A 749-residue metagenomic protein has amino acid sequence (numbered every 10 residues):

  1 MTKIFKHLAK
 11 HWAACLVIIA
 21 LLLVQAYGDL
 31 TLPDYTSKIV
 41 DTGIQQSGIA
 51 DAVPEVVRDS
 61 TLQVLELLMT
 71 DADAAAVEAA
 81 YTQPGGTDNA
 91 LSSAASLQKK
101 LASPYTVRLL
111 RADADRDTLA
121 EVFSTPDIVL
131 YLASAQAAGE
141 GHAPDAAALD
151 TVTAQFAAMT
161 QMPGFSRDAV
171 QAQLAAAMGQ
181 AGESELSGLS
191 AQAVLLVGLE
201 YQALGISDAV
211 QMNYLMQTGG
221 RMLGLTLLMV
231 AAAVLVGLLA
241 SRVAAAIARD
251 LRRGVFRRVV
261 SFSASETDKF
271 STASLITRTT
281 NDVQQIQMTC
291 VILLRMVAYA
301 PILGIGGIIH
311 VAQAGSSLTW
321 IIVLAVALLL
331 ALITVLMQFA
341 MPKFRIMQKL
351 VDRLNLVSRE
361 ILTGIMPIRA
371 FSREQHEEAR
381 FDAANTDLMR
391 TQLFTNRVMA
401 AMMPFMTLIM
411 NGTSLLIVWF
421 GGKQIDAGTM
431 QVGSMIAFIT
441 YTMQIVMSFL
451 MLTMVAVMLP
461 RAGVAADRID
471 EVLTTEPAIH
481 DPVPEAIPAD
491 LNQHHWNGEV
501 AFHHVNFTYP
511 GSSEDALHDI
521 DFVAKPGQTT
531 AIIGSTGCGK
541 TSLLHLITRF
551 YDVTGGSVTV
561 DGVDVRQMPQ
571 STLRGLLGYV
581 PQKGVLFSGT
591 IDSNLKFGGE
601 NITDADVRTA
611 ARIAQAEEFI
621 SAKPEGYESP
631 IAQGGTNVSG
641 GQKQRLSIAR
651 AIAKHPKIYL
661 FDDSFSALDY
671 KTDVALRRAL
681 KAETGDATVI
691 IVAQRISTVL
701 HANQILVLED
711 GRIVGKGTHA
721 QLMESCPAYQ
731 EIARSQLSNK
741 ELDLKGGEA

Functional and structural regions predicted by a protein language model:
M1-L223, L228, A232, V236-A240 (+10 more regions): Membrane-integrated ABC transporters
K10, S166, A264-S265, N281-C290 (+8 more regions): An intracellular "coupling" helix at the cytosolic face of ABC transporter transmembrane type-1 domains
H11, L23-T31, L223-V234, I286-T289 (+6 more regions): Hydrophobic alpha-helical transmembrane bundles that constitute the permease/transmembrane domains of multi-pass
C15, D51, L65-L67, T87-A90 (+3 more regions): ABC-type nucleotide-binding domain
G28-I44, M216, G224-D268, T272 (+11 more regions): Juxtamembrane helix-loop junctions of ABC transporter transmembrane domains
I44-D51, R58-L65, T160-R167, L174-L186 (+9 more regions): Short intracellular "coupling" helices and adjacent cytoplasmic loop segments at the cytosolic face of multi-pass
G306, H310-A327, A331-I333, M337-Q338 (+2 more regions): Helix-loop-helix
